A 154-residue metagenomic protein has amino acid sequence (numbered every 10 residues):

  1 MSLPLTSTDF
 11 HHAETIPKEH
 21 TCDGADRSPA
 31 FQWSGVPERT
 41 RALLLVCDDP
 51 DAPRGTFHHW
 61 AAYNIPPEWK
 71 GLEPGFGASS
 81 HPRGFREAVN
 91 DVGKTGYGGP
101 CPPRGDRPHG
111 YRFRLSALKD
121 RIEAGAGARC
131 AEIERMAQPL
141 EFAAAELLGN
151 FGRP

Functional and structural regions predicted by a protein language model:
M1-P154: N-terminus-centered regions that define maturation/targeting leaders and the start of the first functional domain
